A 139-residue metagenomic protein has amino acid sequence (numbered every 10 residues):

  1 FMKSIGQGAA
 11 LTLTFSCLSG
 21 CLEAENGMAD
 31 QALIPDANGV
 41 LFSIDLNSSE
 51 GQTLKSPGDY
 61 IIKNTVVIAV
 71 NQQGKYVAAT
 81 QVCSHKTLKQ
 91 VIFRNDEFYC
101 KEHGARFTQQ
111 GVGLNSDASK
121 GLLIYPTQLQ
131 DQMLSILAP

Functional and structural regions predicted by a protein language model:
M2-E23: N-terminal export signals
L22-N95, L123-P139: N-terminal pre-ligand scaffold of iron-sulfur
I61-I62, K101, T108: A general beta-strand register signal
Q81, H103, Q110-V112, P139: Surface loops and adjacent helix of pleckstrin homology
V91-N95, A105-V112: Iron-sulfur (Fe-S) cluster-binding segments and ferredoxin-like electron-carrier domains, especially [2Fe-2S]
E97-G104, L114-L123: Short cysteine/histidine-rich metal-coordination sites, predominantly Zn2+-binding motifs
